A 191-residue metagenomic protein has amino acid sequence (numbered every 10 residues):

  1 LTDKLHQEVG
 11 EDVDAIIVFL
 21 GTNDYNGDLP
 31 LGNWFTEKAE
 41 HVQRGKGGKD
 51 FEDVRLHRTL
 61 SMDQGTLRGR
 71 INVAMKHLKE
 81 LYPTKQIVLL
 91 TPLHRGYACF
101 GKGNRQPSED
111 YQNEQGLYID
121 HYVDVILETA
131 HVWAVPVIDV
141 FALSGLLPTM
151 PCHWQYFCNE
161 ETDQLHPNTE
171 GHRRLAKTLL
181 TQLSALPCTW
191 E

Functional and structural regions predicted by a protein language model:
T2-E191: Alpha-helical cap/lid subdomain in secreted, periplasmic, or secretory-pathway luminal O-acyl-processing enzymes
